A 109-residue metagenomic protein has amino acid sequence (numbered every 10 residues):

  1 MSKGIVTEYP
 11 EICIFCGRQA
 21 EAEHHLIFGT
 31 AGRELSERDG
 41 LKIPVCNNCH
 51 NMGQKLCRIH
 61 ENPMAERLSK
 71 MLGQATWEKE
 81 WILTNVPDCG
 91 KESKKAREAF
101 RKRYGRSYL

Functional and structural regions predicted by a protein language model:
M1-H24, N48: Short cysteine-rich loop/turn motifs with clustered Cys
M1-V6, T30-S36: Short, intrinsically disordered, charge-biased short linear motifs at domain edges
E11, G29-A31, N62: Sparse, context-dependent recognition of short Cys/His-centered cofactor- or disulfide-binding micro-motifs
F15-L35, K42: Intrinsically disordered, low-complexity linker/tail regions enriched in Pro/Ser/Thr and polar/acidic residues
R33-I43, N51-L109: Polybasic, low-complexity binding patches
